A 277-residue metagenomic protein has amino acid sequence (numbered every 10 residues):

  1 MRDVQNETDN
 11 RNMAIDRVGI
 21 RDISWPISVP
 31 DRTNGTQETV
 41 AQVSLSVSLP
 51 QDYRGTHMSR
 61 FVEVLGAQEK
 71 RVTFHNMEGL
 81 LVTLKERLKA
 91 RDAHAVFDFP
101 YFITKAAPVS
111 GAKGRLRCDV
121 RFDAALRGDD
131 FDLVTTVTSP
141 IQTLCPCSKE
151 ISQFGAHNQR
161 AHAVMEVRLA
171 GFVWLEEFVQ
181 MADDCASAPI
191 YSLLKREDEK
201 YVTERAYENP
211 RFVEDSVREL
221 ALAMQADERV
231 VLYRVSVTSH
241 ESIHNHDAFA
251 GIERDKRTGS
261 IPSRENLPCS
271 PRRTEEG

Functional and structural regions predicted by a protein language model:
M1-G277: N-terminal intrinsically disordered, cationic/polar leader segments that include organellar targeting peptides
